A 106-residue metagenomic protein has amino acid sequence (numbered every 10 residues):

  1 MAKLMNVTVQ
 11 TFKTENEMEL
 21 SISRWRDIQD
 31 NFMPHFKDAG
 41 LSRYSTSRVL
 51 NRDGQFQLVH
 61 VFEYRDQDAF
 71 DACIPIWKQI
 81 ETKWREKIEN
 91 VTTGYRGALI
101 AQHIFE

Functional and structural regions predicted by a protein language model:
L4-F12, V59: Active-site-flanking beta-strand signature of metal-NTP-handling nucleotidyl enzymes and homologous cyclase-like
T8, T46-R48: Short beta-strand segments that buttress and anchor functional surface loops
F12-E15, Y64-R65: Structural beta->alpha junctions
N16-S23, A69-C73: Short, conserved charged micro-motifs
D27-R43, D53, V61-L99: An amphipathic, aromatic/His-enriched active-site/gating alpha helix that lines ligand/cofactor pockets
R48-G54: A short beta-turn/loop motif at secondary-structure boundaries
I100-E106: Short, low-order "capping/linker" segments at domain edges
